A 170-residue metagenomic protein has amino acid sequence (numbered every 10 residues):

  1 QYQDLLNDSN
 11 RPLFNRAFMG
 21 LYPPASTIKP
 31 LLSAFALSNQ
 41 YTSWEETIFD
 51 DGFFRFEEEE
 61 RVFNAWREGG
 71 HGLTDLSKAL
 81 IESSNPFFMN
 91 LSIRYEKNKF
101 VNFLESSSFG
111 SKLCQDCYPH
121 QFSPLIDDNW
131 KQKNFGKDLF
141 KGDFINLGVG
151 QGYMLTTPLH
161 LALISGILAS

Functional and structural regions predicted by a protein language model:
Q1-S26, L31-S170: Beta-lactam-recognizing serine transpeptidase/beta-lactamase-like catalytic domain environment
